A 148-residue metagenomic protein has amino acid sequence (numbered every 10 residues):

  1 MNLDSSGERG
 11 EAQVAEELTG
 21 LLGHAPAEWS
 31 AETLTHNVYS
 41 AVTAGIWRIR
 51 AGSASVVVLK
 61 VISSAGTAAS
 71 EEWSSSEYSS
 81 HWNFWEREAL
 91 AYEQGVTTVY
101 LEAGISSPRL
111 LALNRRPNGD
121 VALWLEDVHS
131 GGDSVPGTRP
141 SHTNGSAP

Functional and structural regions predicted by a protein language model:
M1-N118: Conserved NTP-binding catalytic cores of kinases and kinase-like/nucleotidyltransferase enzymes across multiple kinase
S40, W85, W124, V135-G137: Tryptophan-centered motif/residue detector
I46, L125, T143-A147: Short, well-ordered alpha-helical packing segments
E72-S74, L125-E126, G137-H142: "Short basic amphipathic alpha-helical interaction patches in structured regions
R87, D120-L123, S141-N144: Residues forming well-ordered secondary-structure scaffolds
N118-G131: Conserved short submotifs of the Hanks-type protein kinase catalytic core that shape the nucleotide-binding pocket
G131-P148: Conserved kinase catalytic-core helix
